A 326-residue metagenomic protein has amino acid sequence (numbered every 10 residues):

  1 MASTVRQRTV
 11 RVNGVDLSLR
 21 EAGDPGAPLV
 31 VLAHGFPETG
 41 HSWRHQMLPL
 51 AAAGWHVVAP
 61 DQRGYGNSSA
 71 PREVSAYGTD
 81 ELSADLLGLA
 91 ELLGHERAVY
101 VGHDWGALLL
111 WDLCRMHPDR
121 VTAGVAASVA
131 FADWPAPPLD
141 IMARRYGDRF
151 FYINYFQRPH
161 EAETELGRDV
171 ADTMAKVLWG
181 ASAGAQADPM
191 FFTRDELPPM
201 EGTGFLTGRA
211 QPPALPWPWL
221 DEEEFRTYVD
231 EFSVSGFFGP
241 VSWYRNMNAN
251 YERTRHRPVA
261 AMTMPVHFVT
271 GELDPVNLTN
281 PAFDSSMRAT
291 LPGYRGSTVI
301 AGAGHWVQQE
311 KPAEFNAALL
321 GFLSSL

Functional and structural regions predicted by a protein language model:
S3-V5, D16-L17, Y65-R97, V101 (+1 more regions): Flexible "cap/lid" subdomain of the alpha/beta-hydrolase fold that forms the substrate-access gate
R6-V12: Short acidic-hydrophobic surface loop/beta-edge motif
V15-S69: Conserved HGGG/HGGXW glycine-rich cap/lid loop of the alpha/beta-hydrolase fold
D24-P25, L93-E96, L326: Glycine-rich phosphate-binding loop signature in dinucleotide/nucleotide-binding domains
F36, G40-W43, W55, W105 (+4 more regions): Signature tryptophan residues that serve as conserved aromatic anchors
Y294-L326: Catalytic active-site module of serine/aspartate enzymes centered on a nucleophile-bearing elbow/loop
